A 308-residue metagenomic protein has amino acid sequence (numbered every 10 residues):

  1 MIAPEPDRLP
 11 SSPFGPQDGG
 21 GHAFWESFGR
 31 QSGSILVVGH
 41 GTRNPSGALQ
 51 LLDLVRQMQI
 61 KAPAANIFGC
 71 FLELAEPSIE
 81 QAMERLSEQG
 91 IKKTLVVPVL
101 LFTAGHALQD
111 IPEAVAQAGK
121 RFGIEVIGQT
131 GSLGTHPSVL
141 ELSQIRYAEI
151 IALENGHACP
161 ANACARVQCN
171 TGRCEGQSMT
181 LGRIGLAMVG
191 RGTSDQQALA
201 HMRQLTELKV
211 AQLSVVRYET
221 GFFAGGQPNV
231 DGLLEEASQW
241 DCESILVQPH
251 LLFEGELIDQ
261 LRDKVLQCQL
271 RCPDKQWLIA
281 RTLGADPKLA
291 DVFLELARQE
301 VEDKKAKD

Functional and structural regions predicted by a protein language model:
M1-D308: Active-site-proximal alpha-helix that buttresses catalytic centers in soluble enzyme cores
